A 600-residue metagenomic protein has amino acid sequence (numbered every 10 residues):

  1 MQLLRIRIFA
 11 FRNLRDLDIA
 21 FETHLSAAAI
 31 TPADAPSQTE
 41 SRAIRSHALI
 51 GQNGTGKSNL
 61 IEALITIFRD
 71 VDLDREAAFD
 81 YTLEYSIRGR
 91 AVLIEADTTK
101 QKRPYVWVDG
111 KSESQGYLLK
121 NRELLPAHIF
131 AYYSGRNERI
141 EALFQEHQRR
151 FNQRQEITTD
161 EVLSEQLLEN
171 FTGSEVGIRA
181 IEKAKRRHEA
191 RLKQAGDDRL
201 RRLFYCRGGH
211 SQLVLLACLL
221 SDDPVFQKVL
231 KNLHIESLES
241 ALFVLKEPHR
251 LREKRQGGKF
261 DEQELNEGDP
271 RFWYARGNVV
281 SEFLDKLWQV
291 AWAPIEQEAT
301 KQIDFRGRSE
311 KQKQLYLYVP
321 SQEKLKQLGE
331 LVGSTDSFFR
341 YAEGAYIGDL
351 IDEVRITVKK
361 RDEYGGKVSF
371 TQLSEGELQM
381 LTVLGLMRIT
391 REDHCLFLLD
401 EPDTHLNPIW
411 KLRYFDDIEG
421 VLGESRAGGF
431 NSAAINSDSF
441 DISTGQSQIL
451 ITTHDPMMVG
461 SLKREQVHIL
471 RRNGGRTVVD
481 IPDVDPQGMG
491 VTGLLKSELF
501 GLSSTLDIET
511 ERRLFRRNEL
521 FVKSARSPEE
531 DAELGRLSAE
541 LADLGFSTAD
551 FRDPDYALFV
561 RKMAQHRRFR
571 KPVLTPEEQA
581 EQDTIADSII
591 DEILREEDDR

Functional and structural regions predicted by a protein language model:
M1, T23-P36, E40-A43, L124 (+7 more regions): Acidic, Mg2+-coordinating catalytic modules of nucleic-acid enzymes
M1-A78, G333-T505: Switch/communication elements of ASCE P-loop NTPase nucleotide-binding domains
Q2-R5, F9-F11, H24, T172-Q194 (+5 more regions): Extended helical coiled-coil dimerization/tether regions that scaffold and oligomerize large DNA-maintenance assemblies
N13-R15, I87-I94, S112-Q115, I140 (+2 more regions): Short, surface-exposed beta-strand/loop "edge" segments at domain boundaries and coil↔beta transitions
R42, I61-G116, K120-L125: Conserved P-loop NTP-binding catalytic core
G54, T98, G110, F171 (+3 more regions): Short linear motifs in intrinsically disordered/low-complexity regions
Y132-Y133, D400: Conserved beta-strand segments of the P-loop GTPase G domain that flank and frequently precede/overlap
